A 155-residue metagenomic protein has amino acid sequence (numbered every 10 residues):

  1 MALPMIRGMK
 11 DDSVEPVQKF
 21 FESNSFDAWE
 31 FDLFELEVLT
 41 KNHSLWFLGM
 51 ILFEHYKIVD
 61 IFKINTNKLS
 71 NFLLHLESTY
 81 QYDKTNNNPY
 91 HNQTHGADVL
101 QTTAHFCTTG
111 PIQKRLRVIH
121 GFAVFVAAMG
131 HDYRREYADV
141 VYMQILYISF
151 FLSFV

Functional and structural regions predicted by a protein language model:
M1-H91, C107, Y142-F151: Non-catalytic interface/linker regions that flank or bridge core catalytic/transmembrane domains
R7, R115-R117, R134-R135: Arginine residue identity/basic-tract feature
S44-F47, T94, D98, I119-H120 (+1 more regions): Generic recognition of stable, solvent-exposed alpha-helical segments in well-folded globular domains
I51-H55, T102-F106, D132, E136: Generic, well-ordered alpha-helical scaffold segments in large soluble proteins
E77-T79, T102, A127, A138: Structured beta-strand/turn binding interfaces of compact recognition modules in eukaryotic regulators
N88-T103: Active-site-adjacent "gating/activation" loops or surface patches in catalytic cores
T109-F122: Short pre-active-site segment immediately N-terminal to the catalytic Zn-binding motif
H120-V155: Divalent metal-dependent catalytic cores for phosphoryl transfer on phosphate-bearing substrates
